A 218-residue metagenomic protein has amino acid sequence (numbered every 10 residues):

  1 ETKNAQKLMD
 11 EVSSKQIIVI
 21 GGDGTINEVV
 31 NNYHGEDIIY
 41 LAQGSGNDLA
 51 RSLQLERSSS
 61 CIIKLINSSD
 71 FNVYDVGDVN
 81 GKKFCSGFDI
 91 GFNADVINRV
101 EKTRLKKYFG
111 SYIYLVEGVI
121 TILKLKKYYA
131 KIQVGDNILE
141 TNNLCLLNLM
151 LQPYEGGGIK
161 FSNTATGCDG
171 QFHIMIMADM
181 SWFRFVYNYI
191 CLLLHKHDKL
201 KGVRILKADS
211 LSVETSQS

Functional and structural regions predicted by a protein language model:
E1-I20, G24-N27, N31-G35, S60-K64 (+1 more regions): ATP/NTP phosphate-donor binding region
N32-N148: Catalytic core of DAGKc-family lipid kinases
F88-F92, M150-P153, A178-M180, Q217: Glycine-rich beta-alpha junction loops
N93-V96, T141, Y154-G158, W182-F185: Short acidic/glycine-rich loop or secondary-structure boundary segments that cap or lie
R104-I113, N163-F183: Gly/Ser/Thr-rich active-site loops/lids in small-molecule metabolic enzymes that frequently grip phosphoryl groups
K126-Y128, N143-C145, C168-H173, K207-L211: A generic structural signal for short beta-strands and their flanking turns/coil linkers
D136-I138, T166, I176-S218: ATP/nucleoside-binding phosphotransfer catalytic cores, i.e., glycine-rich phosphate-binding loops
N148-S162: Glycine-rich phosphate/pyrophosphate-binding beta-alpha loops
